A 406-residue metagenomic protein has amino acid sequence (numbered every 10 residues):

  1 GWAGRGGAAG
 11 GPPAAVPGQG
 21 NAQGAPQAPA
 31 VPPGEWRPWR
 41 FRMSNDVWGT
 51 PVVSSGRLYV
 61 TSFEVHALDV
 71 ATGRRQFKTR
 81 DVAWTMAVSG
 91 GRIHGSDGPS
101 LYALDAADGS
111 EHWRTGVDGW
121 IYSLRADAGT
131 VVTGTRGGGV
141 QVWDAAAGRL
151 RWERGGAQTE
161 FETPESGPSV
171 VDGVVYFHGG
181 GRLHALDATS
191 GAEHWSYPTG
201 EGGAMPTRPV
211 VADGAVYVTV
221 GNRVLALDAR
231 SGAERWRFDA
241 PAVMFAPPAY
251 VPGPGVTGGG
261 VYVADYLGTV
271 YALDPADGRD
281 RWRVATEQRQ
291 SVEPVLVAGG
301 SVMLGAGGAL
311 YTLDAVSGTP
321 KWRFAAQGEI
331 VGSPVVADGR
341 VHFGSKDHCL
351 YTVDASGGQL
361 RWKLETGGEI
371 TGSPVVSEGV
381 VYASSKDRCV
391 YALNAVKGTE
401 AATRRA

Functional and structural regions predicted by a protein language model:
G1-V31, T403-A406: Sequence/structural signature of beta-propeller modules and their immediately flanking N-terminal secretory/stalk
G6, G20, Q76, V142 (+4 more regions): Positively charged, low-complexity intrinsically disordered regions
G20, P320, F324, L393-T399: Generic cytosolic/nucleocytoplasmic N-terminal low-complexity/intrinsically disordered segments
G24-S44: A short helix->beta-strand "capping" segment at the edge of beta-propeller domains
R37-P38, R74-F77, S110-W113, R149-W152 (+6 more regions): A structural motif specific to WD40 beta-propellers
S44-V65, T79-Y102, A106, T115-Q141 (+10 more regions): Repeat-blade elements of multi-bladed beta-propeller folds
D69-T72, D105-D108, D144-G148, D187-S190 (+5 more regions): Short loop/turn segments that connect beta-strands within beta-propeller blades
